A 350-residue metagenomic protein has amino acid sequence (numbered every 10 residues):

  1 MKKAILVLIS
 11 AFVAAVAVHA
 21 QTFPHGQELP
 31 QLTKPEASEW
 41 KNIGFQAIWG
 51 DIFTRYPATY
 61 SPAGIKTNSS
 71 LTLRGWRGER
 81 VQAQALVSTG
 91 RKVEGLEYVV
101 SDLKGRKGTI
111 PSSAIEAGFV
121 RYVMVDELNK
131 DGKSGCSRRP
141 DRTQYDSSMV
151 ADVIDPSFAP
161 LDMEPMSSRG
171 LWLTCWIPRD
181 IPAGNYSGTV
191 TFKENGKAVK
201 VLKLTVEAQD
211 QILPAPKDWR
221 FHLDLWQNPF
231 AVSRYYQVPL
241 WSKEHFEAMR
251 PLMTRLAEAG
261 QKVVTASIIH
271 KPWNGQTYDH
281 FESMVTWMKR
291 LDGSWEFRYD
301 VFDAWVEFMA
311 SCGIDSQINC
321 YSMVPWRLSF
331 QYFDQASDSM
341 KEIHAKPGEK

Functional and structural regions predicted by a protein language model:
M1-A4: Positively charged n-region of N-terminal signal peptides that target proteins for export
V7-A15: Bacterial N-terminal signal peptides
Q21-S70, K197-L240: Long, low-complexity ectodomains and other extracytoplasmic segments of secretory-pathway proteins
T22-T67, G90-L173: Surface-exposed binding patches on compact interaction domains or structured appendages
A58-Y60, G75-A83: Solvent-exposed, flexible loop/coil segments flanking beta-strands in beta-rich domains
I65-R77, D162, T174, W241-E244 (+1 more regions): Asp/Glu-centered strand-loop micro-motifs enriched in Gly/Pro and often flanked by an aromatic residue
R74, A83-R106, P156-W219, F246: Extended acidic/polar, glycine-enriched regions that form or flank non-catalytic beta-rich accessory modules
D146, V150, D155, W176 (+2 more regions): Aromatic-lined carbohydrate-binding surfaces of glycoside hydrolases
